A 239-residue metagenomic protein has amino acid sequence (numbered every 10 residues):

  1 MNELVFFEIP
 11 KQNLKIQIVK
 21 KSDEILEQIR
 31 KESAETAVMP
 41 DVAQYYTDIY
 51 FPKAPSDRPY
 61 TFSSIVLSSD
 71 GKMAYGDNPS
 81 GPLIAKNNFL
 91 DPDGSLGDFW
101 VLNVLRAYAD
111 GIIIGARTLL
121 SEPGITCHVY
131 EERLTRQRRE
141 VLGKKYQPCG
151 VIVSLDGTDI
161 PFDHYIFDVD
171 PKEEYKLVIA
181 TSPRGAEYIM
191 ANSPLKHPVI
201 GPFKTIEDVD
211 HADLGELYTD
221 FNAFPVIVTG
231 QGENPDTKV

Functional and structural regions predicted by a protein language model:
E3-S69, A74-F221, N234: Active-site ligand-binding patch in enzyme domains
V228-T229: C-terminal folded domains that constitute the principal catalytic or ligand-binding module of multi-domain proteins
P235-V239: Short active-site-adjacent structural elements
